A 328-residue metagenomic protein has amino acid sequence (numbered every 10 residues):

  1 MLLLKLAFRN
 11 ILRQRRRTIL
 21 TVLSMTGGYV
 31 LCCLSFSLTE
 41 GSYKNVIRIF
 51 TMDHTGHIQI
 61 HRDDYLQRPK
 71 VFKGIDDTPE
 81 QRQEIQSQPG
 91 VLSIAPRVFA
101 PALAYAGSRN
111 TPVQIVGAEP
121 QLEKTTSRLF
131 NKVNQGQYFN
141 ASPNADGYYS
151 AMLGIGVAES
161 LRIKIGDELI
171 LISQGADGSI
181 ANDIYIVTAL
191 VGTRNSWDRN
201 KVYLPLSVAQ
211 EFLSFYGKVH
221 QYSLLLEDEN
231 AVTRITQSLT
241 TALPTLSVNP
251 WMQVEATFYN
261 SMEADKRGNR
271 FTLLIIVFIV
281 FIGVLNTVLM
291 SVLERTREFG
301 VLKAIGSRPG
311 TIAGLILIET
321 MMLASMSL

Functional and structural regions predicted by a protein language model:
M1-K5, V248: Short, membrane-interfacial amphipathic segments enriched in basic
R9-R13, G310, G314-S327: Alpha-helical transmembrane segments of multi-pass membrane proteins
R15-S42, E263-E298, M321-L328: Hydrophobic alpha-helical transmembrane segments of multi-pass inner-membrane transport and secretion
T21, G166, G306, E319: Conserved G/P- and acidic residue-centered "switch" motifs that form tight phosphate/ATP-binding loops in soluble
L38-D77: Membrane-interface junction motifs in transport/secretion proteins
D63, K73-Y203, S207-G217: A structural signal for hydrophobic secondary-structure junctions, strongest on transmembrane helix-loop-helix units
Q174-N269, I276: Mechanotransmission and gating elements of multispan inner-membrane complexes involved in transport and envelope
